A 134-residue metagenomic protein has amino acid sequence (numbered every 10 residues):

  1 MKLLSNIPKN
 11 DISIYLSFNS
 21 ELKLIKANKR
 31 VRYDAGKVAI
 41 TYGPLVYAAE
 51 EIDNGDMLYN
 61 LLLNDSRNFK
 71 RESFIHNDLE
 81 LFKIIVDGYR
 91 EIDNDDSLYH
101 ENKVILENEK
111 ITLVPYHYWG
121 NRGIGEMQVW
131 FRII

Functional and structural regions predicted by a protein language model:
S5-P8: Short, flexible loop/turn segments at beta-strand junctions in immunoglobulin-like and fibronectin type III
S13, S17-I134: C-terminal beta-rich recognition modules with glycine/proline-rich loops and embedded aromatic residues
